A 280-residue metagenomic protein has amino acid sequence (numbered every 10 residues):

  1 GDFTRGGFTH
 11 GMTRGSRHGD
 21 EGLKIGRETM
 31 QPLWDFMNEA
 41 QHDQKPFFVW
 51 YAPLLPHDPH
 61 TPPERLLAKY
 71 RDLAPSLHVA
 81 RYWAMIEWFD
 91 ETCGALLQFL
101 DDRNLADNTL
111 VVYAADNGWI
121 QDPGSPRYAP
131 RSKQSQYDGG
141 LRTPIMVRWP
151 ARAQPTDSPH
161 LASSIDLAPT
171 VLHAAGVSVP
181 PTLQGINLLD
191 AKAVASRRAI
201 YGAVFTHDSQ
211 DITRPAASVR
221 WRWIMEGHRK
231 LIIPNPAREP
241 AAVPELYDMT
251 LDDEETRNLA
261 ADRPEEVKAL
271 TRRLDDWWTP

Functional and structural regions predicted by a protein language model:
G1-P32, A129-S132: Catalytic-site neighborhoods of secreted/periplasmic enzymes that process anionic sulfate/phosphate groups
G19-E21, H78-A84, S132-Q136, R152-A162 (+5 more regions): Active-site rim elements
M30-N38, A68-T109, A174: A long, amphipathic alpha-helix that forms part of the scaffold/cap immediately adjacent to metal-dependent active
L33-Y82, N117-P130, E265: Active-site His/acidic residue clusters
H42-V49, L105-V111, S196-R197, E226-R229: Loop/turn elements at helix/coil->beta-strand transitions in domains of secreted/extracellular proteins
F48-Y51, P56, I145-M146, V171 (+2 more regions): A short aromatic-rich beta-strand->coil structural motif
Q98-A153, S163: Histidine-centered active-site microenvironments of extracellular/periplasmic hydrolases and transferases
W119-S125, R131, A153, I165-A168 (+3 more regions): C-terminal cap/loop subdomain of S1 sulfatases and analogous C-terminal strand-loop tails that border
